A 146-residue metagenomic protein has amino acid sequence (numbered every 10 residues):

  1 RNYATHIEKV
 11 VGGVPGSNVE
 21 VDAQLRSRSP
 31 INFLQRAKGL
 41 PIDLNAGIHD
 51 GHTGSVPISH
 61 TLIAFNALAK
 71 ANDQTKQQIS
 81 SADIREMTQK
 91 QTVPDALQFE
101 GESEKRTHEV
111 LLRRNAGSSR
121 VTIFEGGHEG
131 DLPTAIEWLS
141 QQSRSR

Functional and structural regions predicted by a protein language model:
R1-Q35, M87-K105: Mobile cap/lid helix-loop segments that gate and shape the active-site cleft of serine hydrolases
A37, D43-A46: Short beta-strand/loop motif that positions the catalytic acidic residue of the alpha/beta-hydrolase fold
A46-H52, G126: Cell-envelope and extracellular/periplasmic
G51-I63, D131: Conserved alpha/beta-hydrolase "acid-adjacent" motif
N66-D73, S140-R144: Sec-exported extracytoplasmic/periplasmic mature domains
A69-T122: Short mixed-charge
S103, L111-R146: Catalytic active-site module of serine/aspartate enzymes centered on a nucleophile-bearing elbow/loop
